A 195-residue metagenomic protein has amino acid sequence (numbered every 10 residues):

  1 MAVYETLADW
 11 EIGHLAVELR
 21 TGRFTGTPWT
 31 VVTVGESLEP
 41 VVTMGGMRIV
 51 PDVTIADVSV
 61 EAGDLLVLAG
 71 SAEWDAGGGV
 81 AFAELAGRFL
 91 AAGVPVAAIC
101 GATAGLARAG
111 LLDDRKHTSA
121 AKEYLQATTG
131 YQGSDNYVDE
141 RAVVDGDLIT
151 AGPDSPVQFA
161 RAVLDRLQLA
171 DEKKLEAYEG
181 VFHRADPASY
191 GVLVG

Functional and structural regions predicted by a protein language model:
M1-A8, T21, T25-T30, V34-G35 (+2 more regions): Active-site-adjacent pocket-lining segments in enzyme domains
L7-I12, V42: Short N-terminal binding/cap micro-motifs at the start of the first secondary-structure element
H14, G45, A109-G110: Short, flexible helix/strand-to-coil boundary loops that buttress conserved ligand/catalytic motifs in alpha/beta
H14-T21: Histidine-anchored nucleotide/phosphate-binding helix
E36-V41: Short active-site-proximal "capping" loops at secondary-structure junctions
M44-P51: Charged, often glycine-rich, active-site loop that binds/positions anionic groups
